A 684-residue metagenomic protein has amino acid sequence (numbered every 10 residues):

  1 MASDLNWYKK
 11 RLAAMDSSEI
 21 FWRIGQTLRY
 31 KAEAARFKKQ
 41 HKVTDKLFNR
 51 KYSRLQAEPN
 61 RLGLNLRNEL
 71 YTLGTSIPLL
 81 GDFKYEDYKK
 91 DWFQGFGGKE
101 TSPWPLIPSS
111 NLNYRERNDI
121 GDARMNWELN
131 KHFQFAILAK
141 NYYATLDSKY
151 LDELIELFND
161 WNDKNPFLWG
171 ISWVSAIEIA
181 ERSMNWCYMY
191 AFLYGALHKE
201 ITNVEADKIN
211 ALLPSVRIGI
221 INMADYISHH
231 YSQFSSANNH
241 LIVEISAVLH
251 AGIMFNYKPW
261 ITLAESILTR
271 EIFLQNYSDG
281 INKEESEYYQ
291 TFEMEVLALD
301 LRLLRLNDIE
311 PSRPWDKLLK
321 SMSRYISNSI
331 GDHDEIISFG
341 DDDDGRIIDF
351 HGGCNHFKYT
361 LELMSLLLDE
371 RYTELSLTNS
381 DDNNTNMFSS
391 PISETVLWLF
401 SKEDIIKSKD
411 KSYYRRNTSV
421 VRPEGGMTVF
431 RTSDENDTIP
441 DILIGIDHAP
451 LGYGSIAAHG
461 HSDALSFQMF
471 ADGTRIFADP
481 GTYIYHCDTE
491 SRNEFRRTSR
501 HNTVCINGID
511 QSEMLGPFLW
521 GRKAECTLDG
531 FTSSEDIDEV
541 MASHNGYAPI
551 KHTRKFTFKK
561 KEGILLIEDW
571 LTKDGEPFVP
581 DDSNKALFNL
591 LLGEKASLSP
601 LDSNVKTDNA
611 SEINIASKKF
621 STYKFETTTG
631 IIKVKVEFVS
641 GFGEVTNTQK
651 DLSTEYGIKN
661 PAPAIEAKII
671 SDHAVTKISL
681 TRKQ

Functional and structural regions predicted by a protein language model:
A2-A14, S18: Ser/Thr/Asn(+Pro)-rich, low-complexity disordered segments
R11, M15, R23, K39 (+6 more regions): Beta-strand-rich N-terminal accessory domains
Q26-R117, R124-E128: Extended, charge-enriched "interface" segments that sit outside catalytic cores
G95, K99, P103, I107 (+4 more regions): Beta-sandwich/jelly-roll carbohydrate-recognition scaffolds of carbohydrate-active enzymes
W104-L106, N111-K320, I330, D343: Aromatic-lined, polymer-binding surfaces characteristic of secreted/periplasmic polysaccharide-degrading enzymes
A180, D342, D349-G353, L377-S389 (+2 more regions): CBM-like, beta-strand-rich accessory domains located in the C-terminal region of large, secreted polysaccharide-active
A237-H240, Y289-Q290, H459-A464, H501-N502 (+1 more regions): Histidine-centered active-site/metal-ligand motif
E285-F477, T527, S533, E539-V540 (+3 more regions): Carbohydrate-active enzyme catalytic cores, enriched for enzymes that act on polyanionic acidic polysaccharides
